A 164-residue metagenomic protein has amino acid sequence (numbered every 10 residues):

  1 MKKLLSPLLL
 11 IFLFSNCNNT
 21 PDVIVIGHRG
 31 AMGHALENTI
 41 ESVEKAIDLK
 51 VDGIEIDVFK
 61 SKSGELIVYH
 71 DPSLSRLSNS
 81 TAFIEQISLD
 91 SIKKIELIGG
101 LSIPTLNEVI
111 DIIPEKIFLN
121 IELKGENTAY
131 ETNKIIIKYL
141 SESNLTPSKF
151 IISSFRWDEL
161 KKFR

Functional and structural regions predicted by a protein language model:
L4-F14: Sec-dependent N-terminal signal peptides
N16-R164: Phosphate-group recognition and catalysis centered on beta-loop-alpha active-site segments
